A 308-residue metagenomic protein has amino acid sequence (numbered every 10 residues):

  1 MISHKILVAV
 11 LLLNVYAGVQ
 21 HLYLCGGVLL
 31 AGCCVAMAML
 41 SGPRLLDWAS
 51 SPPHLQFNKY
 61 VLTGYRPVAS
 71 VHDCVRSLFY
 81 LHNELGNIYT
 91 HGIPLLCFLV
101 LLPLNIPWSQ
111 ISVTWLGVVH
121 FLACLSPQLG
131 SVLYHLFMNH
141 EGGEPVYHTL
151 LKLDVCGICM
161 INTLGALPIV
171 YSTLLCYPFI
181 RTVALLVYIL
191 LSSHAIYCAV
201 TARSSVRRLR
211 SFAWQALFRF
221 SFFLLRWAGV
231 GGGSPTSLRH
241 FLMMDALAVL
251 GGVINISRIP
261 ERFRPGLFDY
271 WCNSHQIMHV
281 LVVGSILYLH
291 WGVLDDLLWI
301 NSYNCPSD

Functional and structural regions predicted by a protein language model:
I2-G18, L22-D308: Multi-pass alpha-helical transmembrane bundles in non-GPCR membrane proteins that perform intramembrane catalysis
